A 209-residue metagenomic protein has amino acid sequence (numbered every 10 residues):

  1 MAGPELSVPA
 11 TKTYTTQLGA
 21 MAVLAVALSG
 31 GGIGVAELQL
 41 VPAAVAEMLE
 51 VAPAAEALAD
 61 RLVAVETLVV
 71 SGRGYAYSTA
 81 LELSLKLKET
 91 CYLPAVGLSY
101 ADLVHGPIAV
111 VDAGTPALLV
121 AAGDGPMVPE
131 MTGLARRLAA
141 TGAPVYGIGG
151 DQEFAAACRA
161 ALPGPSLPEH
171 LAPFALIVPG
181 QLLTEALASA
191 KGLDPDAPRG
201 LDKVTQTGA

Functional and structural regions predicted by a protein language model:
M1-A209: A SIS-like phosphosugar-recognition module
